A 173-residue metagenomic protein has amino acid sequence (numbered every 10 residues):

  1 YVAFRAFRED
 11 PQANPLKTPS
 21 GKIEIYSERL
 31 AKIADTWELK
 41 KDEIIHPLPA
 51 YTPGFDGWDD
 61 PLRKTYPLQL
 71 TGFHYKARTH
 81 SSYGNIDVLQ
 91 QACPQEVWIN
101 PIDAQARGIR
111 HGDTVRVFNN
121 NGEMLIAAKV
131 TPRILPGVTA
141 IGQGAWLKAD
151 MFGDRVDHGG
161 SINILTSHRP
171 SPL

Functional and structural regions predicted by a protein language model:
Y1-D87: Long, low-complexity segments enriched in small/aliphatic residues
S81-Y83, D87-W98, I102-L173: Long, contiguous, secondary-structure-rich segments that constitute the structural scaffold of globular domains
